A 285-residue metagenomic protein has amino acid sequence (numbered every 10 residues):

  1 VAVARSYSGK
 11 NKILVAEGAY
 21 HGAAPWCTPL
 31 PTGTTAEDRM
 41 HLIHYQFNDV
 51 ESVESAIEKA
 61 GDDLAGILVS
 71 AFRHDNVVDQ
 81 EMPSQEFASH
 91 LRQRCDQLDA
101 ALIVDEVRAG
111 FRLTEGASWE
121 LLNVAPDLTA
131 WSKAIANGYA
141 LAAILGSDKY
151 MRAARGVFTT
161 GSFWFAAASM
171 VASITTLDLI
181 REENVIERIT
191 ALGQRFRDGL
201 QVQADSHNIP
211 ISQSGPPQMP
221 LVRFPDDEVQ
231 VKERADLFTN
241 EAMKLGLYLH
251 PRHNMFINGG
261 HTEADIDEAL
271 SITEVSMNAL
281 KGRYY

Functional and structural regions predicted by a protein language model:
V1-Y285: Conserved N-terminal phosphate-binding loop of PLP-dependent enzymes in the Aspartate aminotransferase
